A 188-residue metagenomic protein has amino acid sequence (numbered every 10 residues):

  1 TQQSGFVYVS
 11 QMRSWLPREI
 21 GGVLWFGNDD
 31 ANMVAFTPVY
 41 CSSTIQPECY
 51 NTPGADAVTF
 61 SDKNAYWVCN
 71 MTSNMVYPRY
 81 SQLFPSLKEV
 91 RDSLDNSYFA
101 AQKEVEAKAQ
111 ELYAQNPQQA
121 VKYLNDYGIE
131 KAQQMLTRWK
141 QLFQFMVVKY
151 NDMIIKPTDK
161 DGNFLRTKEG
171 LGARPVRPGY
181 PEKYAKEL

Functional and structural regions predicted by a protein language model:
T1-L188: C-terminus-biased signal that marks the final domain/tail of proteins
